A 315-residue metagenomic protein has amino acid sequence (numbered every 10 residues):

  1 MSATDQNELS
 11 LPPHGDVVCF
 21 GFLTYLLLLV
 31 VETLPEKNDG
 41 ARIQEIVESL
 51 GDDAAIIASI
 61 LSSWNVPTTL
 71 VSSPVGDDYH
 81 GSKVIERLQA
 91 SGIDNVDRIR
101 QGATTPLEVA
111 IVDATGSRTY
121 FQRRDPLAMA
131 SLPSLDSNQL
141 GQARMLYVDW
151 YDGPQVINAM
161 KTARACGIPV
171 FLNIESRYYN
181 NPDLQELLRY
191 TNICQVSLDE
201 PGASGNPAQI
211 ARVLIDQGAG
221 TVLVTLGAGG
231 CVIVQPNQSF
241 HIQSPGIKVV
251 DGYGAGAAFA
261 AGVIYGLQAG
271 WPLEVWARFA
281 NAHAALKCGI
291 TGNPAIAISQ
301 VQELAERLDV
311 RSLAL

Functional and structural regions predicted by a protein language model:
M1-V71, Y79, K83-E86, T291 (+1 more regions): Glycine-rich phosphate/adenosyl-contacting loop at the front of the ribokinase-like
S2-V18, A208-L315: Conserved phosphate-binding/catalytic region of the ribokinase-like
F22, S73-G76, A114, R123 (+1 more regions): Cofactor-binding loop segments of dinucleotide-utilizing enzymes, especially the Rossmann-like FAD- and NAD(P)+-binding
L70, R100, A110-W150: Conserved phosphate-binding/catalytic loop of the ribokinase/pfkB sugar-kinase fold
R87-A103: A glycine-rich helix N-cap at a beta->alpha junction
R164-H241: Conserved phosphate/ATP/ADP-binding segment of small-molecule kinases
